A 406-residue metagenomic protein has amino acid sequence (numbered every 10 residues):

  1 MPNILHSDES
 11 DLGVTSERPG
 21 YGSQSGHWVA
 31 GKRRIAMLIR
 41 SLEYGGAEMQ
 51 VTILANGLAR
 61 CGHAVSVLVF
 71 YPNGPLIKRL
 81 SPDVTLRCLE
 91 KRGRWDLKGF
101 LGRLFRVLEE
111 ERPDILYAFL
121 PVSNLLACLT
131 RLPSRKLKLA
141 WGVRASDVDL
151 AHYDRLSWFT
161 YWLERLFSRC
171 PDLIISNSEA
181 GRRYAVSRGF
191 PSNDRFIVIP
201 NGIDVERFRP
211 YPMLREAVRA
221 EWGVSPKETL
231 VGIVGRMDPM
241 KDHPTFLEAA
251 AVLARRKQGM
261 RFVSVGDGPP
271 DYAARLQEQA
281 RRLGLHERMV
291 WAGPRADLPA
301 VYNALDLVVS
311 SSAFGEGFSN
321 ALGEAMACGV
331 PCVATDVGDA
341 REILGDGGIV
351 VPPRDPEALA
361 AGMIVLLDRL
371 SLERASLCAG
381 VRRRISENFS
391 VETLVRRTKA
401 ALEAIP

Functional and structural regions predicted by a protein language model:
G22, W28-K32, M37-G45, M49-W95 (+2 more regions): N-terminal strand-loop element at the rim of the active site of nucleotide-sugar-dependent glycosyltransferases
E48-N56, T229, I233-K257, A274-R275 (+1 more regions): A conserved mid-protein helix/loop that constitutes part of the nucleotide-sugar donor-binding site
V69, P331-A334: Short hydrophobic beta-strand element within catalytic cores of glycosyltransferases and related nucleotide-activated
D96-G102, K138-A140, V148-C170, R183 (+1 more regions): Nucleotide-sugar donor phosphate/pyrophosphate-binding loop at the beta->alpha transition of glycosyltransferases
A118-N124, V143: Short His-centered aromatic/hydrophobic patch
R169-R195, I203-F208: A short, active-site helix/loop in glycosyltransferases that binds the activated sugar's phosphate group
D271-R275, H286-R295, V301, V350: Active-site donor-binding acidic/aromatic loop of nucleotide-activated sugar and phosphosugar transferases involved
I349-E357, V365-S371: Conserved acidic donor-binding segment of nucleotide-sugar-dependent glycosyltransferases
